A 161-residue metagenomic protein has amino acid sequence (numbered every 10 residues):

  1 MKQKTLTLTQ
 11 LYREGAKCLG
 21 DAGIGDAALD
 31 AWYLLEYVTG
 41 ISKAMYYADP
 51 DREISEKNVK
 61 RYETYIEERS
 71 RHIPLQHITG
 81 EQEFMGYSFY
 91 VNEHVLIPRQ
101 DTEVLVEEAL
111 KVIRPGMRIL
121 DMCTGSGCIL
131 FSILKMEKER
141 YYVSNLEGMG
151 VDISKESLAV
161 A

Functional and structural regions predicted by a protein language model:
K2-Y62: A short N-terminal interaction module
Y12, A31, Y62, H72-L75 (+2 more regions): A general structural signal for well-ordered alpha-helical segments in protein cores
G20-G23, T39, S70, I113 (+1 more regions): Secondary-structure transition/hinge residues
E36-V112: Conserved AdoMet
E103-A161: Conserved SAM/SAH cofactor-binding pocket of Class I
